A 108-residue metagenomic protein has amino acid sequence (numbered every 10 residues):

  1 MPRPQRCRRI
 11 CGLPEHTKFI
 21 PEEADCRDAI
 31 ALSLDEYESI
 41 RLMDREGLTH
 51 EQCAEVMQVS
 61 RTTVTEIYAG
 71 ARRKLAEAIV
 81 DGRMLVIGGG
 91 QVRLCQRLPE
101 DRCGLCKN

Functional and structural regions predicted by a protein language model:
P2-R3, R8-L34: Short, Lys/Arg-enriched anionic-surface-contact patches
R3, C7, R93-N108: Helix-turn-helix/homeodomain-like alpha-helical modules used for DNA recognition and transcription-factor dimerization
E36-I40: Short alpha-helical "packing" element that flanks the helix-turn-helix/winged-helix DNA-binding module
M43-E46: Short helix-to-turn junction characteristic of helix-turn-helix DNA-binding domains, especially the helix
T49, Q58-T63: Helix-turn-helix DNA-binding motif, specifically the short coil turn and the N-cap/start of the second
E55: Alpha-helical residues within the helix-turn-helix
I67-G70: Residues within the DNA-recognition helix of helix-turn-helix
R72-I79: C-terminal flanking helix
